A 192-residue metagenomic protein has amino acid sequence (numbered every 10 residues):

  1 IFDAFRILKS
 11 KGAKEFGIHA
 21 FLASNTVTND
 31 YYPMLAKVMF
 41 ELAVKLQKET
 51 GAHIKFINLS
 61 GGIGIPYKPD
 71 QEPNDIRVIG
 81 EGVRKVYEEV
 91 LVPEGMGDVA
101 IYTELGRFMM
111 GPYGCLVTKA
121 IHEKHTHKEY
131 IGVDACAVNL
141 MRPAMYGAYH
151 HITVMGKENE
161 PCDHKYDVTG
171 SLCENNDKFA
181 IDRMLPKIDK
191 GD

Functional and structural regions predicted by a protein language model:
I1-F56, I65, V86: Active-site-proximal beta-alpha core segment in soluble small-molecule metabolic enzymes
A4, K14, Y31, L35-L42 (+8 more regions): General structural feature for long, well-ordered alpha-helical segments within catalytic domains of soluble enzymes
H19-F21, N58-G62, Y102-E104, D134: A cross-family glycoside hydrolase active-site/sugar-binding cleft signature
S24, K68, G106: Glycine- and other small-residue-rich loops at beta-strand/loop junctions that grip anionic moieties
T28-L35, P66-I79, M110-H122, I181-M184: Short glycine/threonine-rich loop-to-helix capping motif typified by GTGT followed within a few residues by an Asp-Pro
L46, A52-K55, N74, V78-E81 (+2 more regions): Acidic/histidine-enriched ion/cofactor-binding microenvironments in catalytic or ligand-binding pockets
L91, M96-D192: Charged (often Lys/Glu-rich) extended helix/loop segments that serve as interaction or gating elements
